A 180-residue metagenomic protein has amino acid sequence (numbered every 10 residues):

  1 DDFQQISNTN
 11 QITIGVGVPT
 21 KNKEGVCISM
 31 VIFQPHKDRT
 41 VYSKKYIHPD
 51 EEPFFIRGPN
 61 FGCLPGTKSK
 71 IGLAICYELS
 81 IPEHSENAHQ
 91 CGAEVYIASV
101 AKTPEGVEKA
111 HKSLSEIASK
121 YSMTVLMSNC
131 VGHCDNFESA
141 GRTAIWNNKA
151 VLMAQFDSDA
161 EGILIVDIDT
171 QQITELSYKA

Functional and structural regions predicted by a protein language model:
D1-G15, S80-E161: CN hydrolase (nitrilase-like) catalytic-core segments centered on the catalytic cysteine and neighboring Lys/Glu
V16-V18, S29-I32, G62, T143-I145 (+1 more regions): Short beta-strand scaffold segments in enzyme catalytic cores
V18, I75, N129: A cross-domain feature marking catalytic cores of carbohydrate-active enzymes and several ubiquitous metabolic/repair
K21-C91, G106-K112, D169-A180: Active-site catalytic loop in hydrolytic enzyme cores
Y42, L64, S128, F156 (+1 more regions): Hydrophobic residues at beta-strand termini and immediately following loops that shape nucleotide-binding pockets
N148, V166-Q171: Short beta-strand-to-coil "C-cap" segments at the C-terminal boundary of structured domains/repeats, marking
